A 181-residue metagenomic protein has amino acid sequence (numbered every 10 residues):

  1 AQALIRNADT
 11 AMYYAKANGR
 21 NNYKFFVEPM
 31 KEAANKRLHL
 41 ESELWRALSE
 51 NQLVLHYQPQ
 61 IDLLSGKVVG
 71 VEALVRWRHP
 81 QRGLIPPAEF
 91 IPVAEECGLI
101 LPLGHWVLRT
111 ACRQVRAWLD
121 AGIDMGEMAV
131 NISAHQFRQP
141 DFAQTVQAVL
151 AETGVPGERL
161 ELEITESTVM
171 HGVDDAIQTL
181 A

Functional and structural regions predicted by a protein language model:
A1-L38, S42: Cyclic-dinucleotide signaling modules
A1-L4, P102, D175: Short helix/loop segment flanking the catalytic signature motif in cyclic-nucleotide metabolism enzymes
R6-D9, Y13, A88-P92, L101 (+1 more regions): Conserved long alpha-helical elements within nucleotide-processing catalytic cores of c-di-GMP signaling and class III
E28-V155, T165-T168: Bacterial c-di-GMP phosphodiesterase EAL domain
Q144-Q147, D175-T179: Charged helix-capping and loop-helix junction motifs
